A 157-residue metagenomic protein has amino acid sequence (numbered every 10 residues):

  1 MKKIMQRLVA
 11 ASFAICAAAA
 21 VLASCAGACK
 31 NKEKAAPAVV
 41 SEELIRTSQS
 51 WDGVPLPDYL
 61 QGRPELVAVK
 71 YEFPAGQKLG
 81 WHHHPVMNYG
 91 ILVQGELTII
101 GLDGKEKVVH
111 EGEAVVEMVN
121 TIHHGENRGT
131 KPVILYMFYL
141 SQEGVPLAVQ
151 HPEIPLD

Functional and structural regions predicted by a protein language model:
K2-F13: Bacterial N-terminal signal peptides that target proteins for export
L8, A17-E65, V116, H151-D157: A short, N-terminal "cap"/entry segment at the start of jelly-roll beta-barrel domains of the cupin/DSBH fold
V67-H83, V119-I122: Conserved short histidine dyad/triad with adjacent acidic residue
L79, E96-I100, A114: Short beta-strand segments in beta-sandwich/barrel cores
L79-H84, G101, E126-R128: Short histidine-centered beta-strand/loop micro-motifs that create catalytic or ligand/metal-coordination sites
H84-D103: Glycine- and acidic-residue-biased ligand/ion/polar-headgroup-sensing regions
D103-N120: Short acidic-glycine-tyrosine-enriched beta hairpin
H110, N120-P146: Ligand-binding loop in jelly-roll beta-barrel domains
